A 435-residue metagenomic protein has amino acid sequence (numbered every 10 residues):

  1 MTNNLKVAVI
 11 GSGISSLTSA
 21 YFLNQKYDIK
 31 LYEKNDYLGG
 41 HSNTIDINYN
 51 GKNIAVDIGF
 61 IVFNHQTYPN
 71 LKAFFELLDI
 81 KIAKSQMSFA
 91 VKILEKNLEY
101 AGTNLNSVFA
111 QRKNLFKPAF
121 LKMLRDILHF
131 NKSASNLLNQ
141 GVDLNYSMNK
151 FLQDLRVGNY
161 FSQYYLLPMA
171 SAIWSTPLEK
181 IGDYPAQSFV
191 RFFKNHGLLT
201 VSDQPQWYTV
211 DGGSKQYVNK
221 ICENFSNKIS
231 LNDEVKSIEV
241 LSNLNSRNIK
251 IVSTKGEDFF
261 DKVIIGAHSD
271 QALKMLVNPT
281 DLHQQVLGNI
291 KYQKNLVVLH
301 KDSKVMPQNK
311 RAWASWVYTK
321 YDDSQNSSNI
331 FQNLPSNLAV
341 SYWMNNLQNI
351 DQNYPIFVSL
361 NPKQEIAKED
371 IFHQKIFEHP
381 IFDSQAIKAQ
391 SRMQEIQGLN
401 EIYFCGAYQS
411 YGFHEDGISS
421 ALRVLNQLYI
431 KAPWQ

Functional and structural regions predicted by a protein language model:
L5-L31: N-terminal Rossmann-like FAD-binding beta1-loop-alpha1 element of flavoenzymes
S15, Y37, D270: Conserved Rossmann-like nucleotide-cofactor binding loop
N24-N48: Glycine-rich FAD pyrophosphate-binding loop
I45-L71: N-terminal glycine-rich dinucleotide-binding loop that anchors FAD/FMN and/or NAD(P) in oxidoreductases
D46, A101-T103, N329-Q435: Conserved flavin/dinucleotide-binding core of flavoenzymes
H65-D183: Mobile amphipathic helical/loop "lid" adjacent to a hydrophobic cofactor/ligand pocket
F189-I249, S253: Helical element adjacent to the flavin cofactor pocket in flavoenzyme catalytic cores
E234-E378: Mid-domain catalytic core of redox enzymes that form a hydrophobic substrate pocket/lid adjacent to a catalytic redox
